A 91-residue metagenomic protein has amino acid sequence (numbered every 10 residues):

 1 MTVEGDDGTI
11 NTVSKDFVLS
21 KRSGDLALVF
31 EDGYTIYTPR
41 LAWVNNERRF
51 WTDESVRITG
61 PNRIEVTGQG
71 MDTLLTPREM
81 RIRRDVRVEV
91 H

Functional and structural regions predicted by a protein language model:
M1-H91: Mature-chain termini and adjacent capping regions
